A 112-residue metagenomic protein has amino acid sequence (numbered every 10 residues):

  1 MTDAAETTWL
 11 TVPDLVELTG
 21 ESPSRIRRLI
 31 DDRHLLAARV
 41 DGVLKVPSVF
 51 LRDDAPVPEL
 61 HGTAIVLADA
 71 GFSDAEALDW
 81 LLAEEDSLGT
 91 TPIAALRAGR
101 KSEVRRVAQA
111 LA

Functional and structural regions predicted by a protein language model:
M1-A112: Non-transmembrane "mature" sequence context
